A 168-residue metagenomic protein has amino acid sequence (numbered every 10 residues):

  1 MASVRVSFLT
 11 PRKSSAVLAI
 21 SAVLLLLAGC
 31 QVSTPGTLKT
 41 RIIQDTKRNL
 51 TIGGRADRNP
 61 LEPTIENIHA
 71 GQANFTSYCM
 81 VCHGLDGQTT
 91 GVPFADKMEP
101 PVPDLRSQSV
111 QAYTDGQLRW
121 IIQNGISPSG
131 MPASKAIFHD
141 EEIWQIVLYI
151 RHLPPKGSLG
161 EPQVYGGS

Functional and structural regions predicted by a protein language model:
M1-P11: N-terminal secretory signal peptides that target proteins for export/translocation
R12-A22: Sec-dependent N-terminal signal peptides
L27-G29: C-terminal motif of bacterial Sec signal peptides marking the signal peptidase cleavage site
Q31-S33: Bacterial signal peptide processing site
P35, G53-G54, T76, E99 (+2 more regions): Flexible coil segments in periplasmic/lumen-exposed cytochrome c-class electron-transfer proteins
L38-N74, G166-S168: Electrostatic cytochrome c docking/interface patches
I65-Q88, A95, L118, G166: Sequence/structural segment immediately N-terminal to covalent heme-attachment motifs in c-type and related
H83-T89, Q123-N124, R151: Detector for the c-type heme attachment site
